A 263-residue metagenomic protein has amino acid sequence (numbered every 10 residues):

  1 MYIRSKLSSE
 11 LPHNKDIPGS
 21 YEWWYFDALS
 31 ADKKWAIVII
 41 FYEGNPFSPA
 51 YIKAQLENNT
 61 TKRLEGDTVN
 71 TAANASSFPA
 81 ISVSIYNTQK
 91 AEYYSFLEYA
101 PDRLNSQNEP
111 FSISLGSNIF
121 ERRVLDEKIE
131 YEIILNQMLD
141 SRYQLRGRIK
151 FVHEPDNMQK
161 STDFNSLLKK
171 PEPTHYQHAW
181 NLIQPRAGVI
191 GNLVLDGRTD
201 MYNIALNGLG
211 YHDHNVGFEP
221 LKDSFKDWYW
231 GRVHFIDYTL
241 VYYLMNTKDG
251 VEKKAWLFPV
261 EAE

Functional and structural regions predicted by a protein language model:
M1-E263: Structured soluble/peripheral alpha/beta segments that form catalytic or ligand/cofactor-binding pockets
